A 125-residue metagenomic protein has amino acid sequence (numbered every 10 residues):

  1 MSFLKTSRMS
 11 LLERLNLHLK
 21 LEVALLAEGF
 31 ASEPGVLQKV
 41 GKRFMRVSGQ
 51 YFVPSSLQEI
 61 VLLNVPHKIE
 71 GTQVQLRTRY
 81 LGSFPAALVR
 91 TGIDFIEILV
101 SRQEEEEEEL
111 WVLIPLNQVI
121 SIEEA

Functional and structural regions predicted by a protein language model:
M1-A125: Short glycine-rich, low-complexity segments
